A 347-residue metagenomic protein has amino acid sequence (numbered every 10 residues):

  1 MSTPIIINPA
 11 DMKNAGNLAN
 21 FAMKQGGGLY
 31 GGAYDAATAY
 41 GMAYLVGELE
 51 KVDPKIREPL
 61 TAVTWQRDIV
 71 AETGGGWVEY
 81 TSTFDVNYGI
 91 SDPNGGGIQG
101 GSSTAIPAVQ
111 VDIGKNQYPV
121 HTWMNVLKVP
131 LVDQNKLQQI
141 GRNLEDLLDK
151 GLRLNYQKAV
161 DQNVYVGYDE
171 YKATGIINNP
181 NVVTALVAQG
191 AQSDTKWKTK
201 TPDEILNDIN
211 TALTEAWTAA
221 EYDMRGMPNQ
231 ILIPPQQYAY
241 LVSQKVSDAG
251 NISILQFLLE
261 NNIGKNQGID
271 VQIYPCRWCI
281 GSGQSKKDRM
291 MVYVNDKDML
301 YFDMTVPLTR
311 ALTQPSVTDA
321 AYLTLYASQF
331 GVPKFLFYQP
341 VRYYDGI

Functional and structural regions predicted by a protein language model:
S2-D68, V242-I347: Sequence/fold signature of self-assembling virion shell proteins
Y40-A43, G47, K51, Y118 (+2 more regions): Alpha-helix boundary/N-cap detector
M42-N125: Assembly/oligomerization interface modules of large self-assembling protein complexes
M124-D208: Alpha-helical scaffold segments that mediate packing/assembly in large oligomeric complexes
I140-N143, D194-I209, T214, A249-L258 (+2 more regions): Alpha-helix capping and helix-coil boundary motifs
Y156, V160-N163, I209-A220, L258-N262: Hydrophobic, Leu/Ile/Phe/Ala-enriched alpha-helical segments that form helix-helix packing faces
I177-G250: Extended, solvent-exposed, turn-rich assembly/linker loops in the middle of proteins
